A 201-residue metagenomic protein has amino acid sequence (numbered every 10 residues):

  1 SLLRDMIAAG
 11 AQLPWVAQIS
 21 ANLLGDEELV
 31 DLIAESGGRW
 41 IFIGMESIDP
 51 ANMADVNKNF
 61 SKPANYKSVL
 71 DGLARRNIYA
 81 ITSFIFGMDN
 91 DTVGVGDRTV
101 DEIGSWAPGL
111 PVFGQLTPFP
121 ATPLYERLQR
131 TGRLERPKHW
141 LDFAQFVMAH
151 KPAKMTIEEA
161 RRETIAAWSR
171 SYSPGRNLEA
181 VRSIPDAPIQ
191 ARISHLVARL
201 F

Functional and structural regions predicted by a protein language model:
L3-I189: A structural motif corresponding to the C-terminal lobe/cap of the Radical SAM core domain
P188-F201: Short, amphipathic C-terminal "tail helix"
